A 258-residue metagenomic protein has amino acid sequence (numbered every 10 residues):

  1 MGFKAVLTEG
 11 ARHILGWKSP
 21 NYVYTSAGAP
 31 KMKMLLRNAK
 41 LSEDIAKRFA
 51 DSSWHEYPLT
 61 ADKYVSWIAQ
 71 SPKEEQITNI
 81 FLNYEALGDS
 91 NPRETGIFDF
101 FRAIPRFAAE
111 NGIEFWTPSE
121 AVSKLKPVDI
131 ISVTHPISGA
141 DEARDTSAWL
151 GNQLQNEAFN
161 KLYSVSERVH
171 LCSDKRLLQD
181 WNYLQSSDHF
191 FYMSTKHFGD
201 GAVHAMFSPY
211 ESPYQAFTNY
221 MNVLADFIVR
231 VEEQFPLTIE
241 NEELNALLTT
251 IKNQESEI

Functional and structural regions predicted by a protein language model:
M1-T25: Gly/Pro-rich turn-and-neighbor structural signature
N21-K40, D44, A50-W54, D62 (+1 more regions): Active-site and substrate-binding clefts of carbohydrate-active enzymes
